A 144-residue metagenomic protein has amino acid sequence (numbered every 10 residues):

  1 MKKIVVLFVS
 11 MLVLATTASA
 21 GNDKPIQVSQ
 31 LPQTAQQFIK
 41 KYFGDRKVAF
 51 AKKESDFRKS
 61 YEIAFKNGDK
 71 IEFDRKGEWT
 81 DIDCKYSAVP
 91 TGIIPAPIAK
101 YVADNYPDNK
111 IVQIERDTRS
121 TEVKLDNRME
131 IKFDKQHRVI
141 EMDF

Functional and structural regions predicted by a protein language model:
M1-D23: Bacterial Sec-dependent N-terminal signal peptides
G21-F144: Interaction-mediating elements
